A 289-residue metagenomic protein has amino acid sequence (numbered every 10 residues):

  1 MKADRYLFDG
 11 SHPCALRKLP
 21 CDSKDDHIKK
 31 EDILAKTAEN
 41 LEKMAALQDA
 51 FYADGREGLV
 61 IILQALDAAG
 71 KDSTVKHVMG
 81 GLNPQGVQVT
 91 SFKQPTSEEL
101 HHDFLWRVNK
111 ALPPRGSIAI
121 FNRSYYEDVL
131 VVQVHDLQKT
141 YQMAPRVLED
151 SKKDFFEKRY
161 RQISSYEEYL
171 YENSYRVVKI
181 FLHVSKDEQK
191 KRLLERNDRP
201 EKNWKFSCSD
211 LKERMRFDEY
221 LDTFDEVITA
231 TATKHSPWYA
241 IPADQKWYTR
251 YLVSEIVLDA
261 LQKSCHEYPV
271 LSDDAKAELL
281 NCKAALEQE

Functional and structural regions predicted by a protein language model:
M1-E289: Flexible, compositionally biased loop and terminal segments
